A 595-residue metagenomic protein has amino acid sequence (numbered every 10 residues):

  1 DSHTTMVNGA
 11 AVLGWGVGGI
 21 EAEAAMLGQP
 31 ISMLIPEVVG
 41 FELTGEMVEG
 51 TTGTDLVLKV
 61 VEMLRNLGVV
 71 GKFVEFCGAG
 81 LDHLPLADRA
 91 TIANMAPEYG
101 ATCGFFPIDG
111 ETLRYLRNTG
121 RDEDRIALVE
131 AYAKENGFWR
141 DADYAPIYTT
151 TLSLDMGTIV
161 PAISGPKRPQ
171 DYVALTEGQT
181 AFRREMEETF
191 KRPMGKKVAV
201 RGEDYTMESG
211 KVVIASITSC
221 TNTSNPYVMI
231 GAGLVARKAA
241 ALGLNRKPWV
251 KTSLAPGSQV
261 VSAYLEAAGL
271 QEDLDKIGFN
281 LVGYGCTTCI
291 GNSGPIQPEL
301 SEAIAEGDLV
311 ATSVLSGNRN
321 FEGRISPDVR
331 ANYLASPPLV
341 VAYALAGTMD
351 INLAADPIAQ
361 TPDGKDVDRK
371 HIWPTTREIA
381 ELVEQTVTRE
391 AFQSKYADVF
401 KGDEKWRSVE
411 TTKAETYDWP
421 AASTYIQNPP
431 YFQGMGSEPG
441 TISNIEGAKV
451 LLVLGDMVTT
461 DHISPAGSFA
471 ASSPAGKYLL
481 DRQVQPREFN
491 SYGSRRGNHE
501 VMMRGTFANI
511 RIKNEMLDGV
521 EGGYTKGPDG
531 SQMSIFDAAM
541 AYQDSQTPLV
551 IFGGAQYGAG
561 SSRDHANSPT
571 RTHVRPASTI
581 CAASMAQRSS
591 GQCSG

Functional and structural regions predicted by a protein language model:
S2-G595: Fe-S-dependent hydro-lyases/dehydratases of central metabolism
